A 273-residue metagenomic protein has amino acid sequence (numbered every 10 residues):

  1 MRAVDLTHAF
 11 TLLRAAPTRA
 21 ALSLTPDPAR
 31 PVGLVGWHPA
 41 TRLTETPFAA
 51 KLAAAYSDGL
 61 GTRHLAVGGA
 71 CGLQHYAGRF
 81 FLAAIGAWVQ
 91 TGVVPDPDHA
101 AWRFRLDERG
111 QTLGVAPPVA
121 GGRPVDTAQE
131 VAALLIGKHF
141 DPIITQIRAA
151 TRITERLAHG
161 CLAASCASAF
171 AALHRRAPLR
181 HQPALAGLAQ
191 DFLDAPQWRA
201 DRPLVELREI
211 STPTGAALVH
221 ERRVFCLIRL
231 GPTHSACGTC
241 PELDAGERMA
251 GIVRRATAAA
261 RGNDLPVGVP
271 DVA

Functional and structural regions predicted by a protein language model:
M1-C71: Generic N-terminal leader/targeting and pre-domain segments
L6, L13-A16, G86-Q90, A189-F192 (+1 more regions): Generic hydrophobic, helix-prone segments enriched in Leu/Val/Ile
H8-A9, T18-A20, R30, D98-W102 (+3 more regions): Generic structural motif recognizing short loop/turn segments at the entrances and edges of beta-strands
L13-R19, V35, W88, G92 (+4 more regions): Aromatic-residue detector
A40-A217: Hydrophobic, aromatic-lined core segments that form the binding pocket/scaffold for planar heteroaromatic ligands
P183-A273: Cys/His-clustered metal-coordination modules, chiefly Zn-binding fingers
